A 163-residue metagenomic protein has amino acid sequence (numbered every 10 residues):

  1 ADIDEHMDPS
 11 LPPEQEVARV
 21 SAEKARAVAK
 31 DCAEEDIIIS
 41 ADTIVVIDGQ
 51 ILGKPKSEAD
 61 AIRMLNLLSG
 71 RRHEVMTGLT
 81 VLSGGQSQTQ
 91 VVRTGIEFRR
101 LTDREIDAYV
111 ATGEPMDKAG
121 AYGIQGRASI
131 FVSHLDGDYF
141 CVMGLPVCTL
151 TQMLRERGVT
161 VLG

Functional and structural regions predicted by a protein language model:
A1-D4: A short beta-strand-loop structural module common to alpha/beta enzyme folds
P9-G163: Anionic-ligand binding patches
